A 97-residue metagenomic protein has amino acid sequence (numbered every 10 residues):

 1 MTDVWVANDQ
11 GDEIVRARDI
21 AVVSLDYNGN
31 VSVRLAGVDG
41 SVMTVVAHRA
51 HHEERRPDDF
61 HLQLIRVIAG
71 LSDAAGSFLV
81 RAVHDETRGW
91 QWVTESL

Functional and structural regions predicted by a protein language model:
M1-I14, R18-L97: Eukaryotic intrinsically disordered, low-complexity regulatory linkers and tails enriched in Ser/Thr/Pro
